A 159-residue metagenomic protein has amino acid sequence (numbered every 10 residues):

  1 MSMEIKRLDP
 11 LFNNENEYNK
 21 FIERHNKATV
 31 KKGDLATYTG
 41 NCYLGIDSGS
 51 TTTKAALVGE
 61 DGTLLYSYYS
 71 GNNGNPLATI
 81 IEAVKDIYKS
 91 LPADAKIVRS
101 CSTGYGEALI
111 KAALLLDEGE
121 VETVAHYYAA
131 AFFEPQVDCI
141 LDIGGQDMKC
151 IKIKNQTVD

Functional and structural regions predicted by a protein language model:
M1-G40, G49: Flexible inter-domain linker/hinge segments
G33-D61, V137-K154: Gly/Thr-rich phosphate-binding beta-strand-loop-beta motif of the actin/hexokinase/Hsp70
A36-T39, E60-S70, E107-K111, T157: Gly-rich Lys/Arg/Thr-decorated short loops/hinges at beta-loop-alpha junctions or inter-strand turns that position
I46-D86: Short glycine-rich, Thr/Ser-proximal phosphate-binding strand/loop in the N-terminal lobe of ATP-dependent enzymes
Y66-N72, E118-D159: Glycine-rich phosphate-binding loop of actin/hexokinase-like ATP-binding domains
Y66-N72, L91-T123, K152: Short beta-strand-loop/turn "lid" adjacent to the catalytic site in phosphate-handling enzymes
A83, I87-L91, Y127: Stable alpha-helical structural segments in soluble proteins, enriched in small hydrophobic residues
